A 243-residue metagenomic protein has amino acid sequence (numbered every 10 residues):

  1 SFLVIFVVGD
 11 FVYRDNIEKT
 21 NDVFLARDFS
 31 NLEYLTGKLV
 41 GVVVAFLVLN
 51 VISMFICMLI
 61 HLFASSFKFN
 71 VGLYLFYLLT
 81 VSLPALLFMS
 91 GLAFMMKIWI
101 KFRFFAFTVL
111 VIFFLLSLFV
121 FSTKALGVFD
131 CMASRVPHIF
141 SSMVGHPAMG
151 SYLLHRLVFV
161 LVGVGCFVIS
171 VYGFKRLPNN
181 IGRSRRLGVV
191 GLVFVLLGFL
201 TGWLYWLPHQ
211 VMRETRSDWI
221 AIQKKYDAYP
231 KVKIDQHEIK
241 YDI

Functional and structural regions predicted by a protein language model:
S1-F6, V81-G91, H155-Y172: Hydrophobic cores of alpha-helical transmembrane segments in multi-pass inner/ER membrane proteins, independent
S1-L3, T36-F104, P137-S151: Secretory targeting signals
V7-F11, G163-R176, F199-Y205: Alpha-helical transmembrane segments
G9-A45: Helix-loop-helix units of permease transmembrane domains in multi-pass membrane transporters, especially ABC
F55-I60, V111-S122, V136-H138, L196-T201: Aromatic-anchored segments of alpha-helical transmembrane domains
F102-F104, T108, L153-L154, N179-F194: Membrane-interfacial entry segments at the cytosolic side of transmembrane helices
L115-R176: Membrane-embedded alpha-helical segments of integral membrane proteins
C131-A133, G182-I243: N-terminal, polar/Ser/Thr-rich
